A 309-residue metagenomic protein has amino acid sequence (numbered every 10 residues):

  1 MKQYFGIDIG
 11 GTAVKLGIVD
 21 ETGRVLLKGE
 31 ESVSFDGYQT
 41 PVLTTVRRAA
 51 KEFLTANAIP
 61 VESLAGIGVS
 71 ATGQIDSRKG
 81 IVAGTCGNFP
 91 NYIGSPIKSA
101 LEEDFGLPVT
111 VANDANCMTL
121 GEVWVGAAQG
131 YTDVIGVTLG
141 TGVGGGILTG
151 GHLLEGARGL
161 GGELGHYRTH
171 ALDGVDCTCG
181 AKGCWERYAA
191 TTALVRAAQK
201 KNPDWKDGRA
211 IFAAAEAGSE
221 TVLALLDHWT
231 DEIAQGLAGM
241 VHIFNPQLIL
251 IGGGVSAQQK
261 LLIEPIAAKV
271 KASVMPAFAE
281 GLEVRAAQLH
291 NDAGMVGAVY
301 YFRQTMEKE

Functional and structural regions predicted by a protein language model:
M1-G66, D76-I81, S99-L107, G121-Y131 (+1 more regions): ATP-binding/phosphotransfer module of carbohydrate and carboxylate kinases, centering on a glycine-rich
D8, G68-T72, A112, G136-G142 (+1 more regions): Short beta-strand segments
V14-K15, C117-T119, G142-G144: Short glycine/serine/threonine-rich phosphate/pyrophosphate-binding segments that cradle anionic phosphate groups
S32-F35, P90, G161-E163: A short acidic/small-residue loop/turn micro-motif
G80-I93: A charged helix-plus-loop insertion that forms the helical arch/lid used to bind and gate nucleic-acid substrates
G87-P90, T110-N116, G136-L139, R285-D292: Active-site nucleophile and cofactor-binding loops and adjacent substrate-binding regions of central metabolic enzymes
Q129-Y188: Glycine-rich phosphate-binding loop of actin/hexokinase-like ATP-binding domains
